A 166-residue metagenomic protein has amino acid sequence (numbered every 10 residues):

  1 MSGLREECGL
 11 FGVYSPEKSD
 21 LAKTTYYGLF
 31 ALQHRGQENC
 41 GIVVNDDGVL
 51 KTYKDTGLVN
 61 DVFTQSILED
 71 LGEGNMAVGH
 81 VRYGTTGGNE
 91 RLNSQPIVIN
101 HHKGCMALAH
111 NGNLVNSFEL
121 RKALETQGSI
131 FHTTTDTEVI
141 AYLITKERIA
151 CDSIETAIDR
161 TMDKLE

Functional and structural regions predicted by a protein language model:
M1-E166: Conserved short alpha-helical segments that host acidic/polar catalytic motifs at enzyme active sites
